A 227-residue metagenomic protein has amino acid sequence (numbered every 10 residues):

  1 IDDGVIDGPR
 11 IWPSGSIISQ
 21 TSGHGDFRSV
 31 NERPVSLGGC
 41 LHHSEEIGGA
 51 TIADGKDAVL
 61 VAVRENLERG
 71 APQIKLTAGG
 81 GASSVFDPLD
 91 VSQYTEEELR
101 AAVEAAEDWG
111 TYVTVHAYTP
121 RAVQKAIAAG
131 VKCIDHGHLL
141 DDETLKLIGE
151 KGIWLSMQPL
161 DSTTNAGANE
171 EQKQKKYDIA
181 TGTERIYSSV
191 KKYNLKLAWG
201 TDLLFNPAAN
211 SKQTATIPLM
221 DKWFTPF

Functional and structural regions predicted by a protein language model:
I1-A105, G152-E170: Divalent-metal coordination cores built from histidine and acidic residues
I11, G70, I74, A106 (+4 more regions): Conserved, mostly hydrophobic/aromatic
W12, V113-H116, D135, W154-Q158 (+1 more regions): Structural detector of well-ordered beta-strand residues that form the stable sheet scaffold of enzyme domains
A62, L99-A102, A122, T144 (+1 more regions): Aromatic/hydrophobic pocket-lining residues that form π-stacking "cages" and hydrophobic walls in ligand
T95-A106, T114-I127: N-terminal active-site wall of soluble small-molecule enzyme domains
D108, Y112, T181-F227: His/Asp/Glu-enriched, well-ordered alpha-helical/loop segment that forms or immediately abuts the divalent-metal
I127-C133, G149-L155, Y193-K196, F224: Glycine-enriched alpha-helix->loop->beta-strand junction motifs that scaffold or abut catalytic
